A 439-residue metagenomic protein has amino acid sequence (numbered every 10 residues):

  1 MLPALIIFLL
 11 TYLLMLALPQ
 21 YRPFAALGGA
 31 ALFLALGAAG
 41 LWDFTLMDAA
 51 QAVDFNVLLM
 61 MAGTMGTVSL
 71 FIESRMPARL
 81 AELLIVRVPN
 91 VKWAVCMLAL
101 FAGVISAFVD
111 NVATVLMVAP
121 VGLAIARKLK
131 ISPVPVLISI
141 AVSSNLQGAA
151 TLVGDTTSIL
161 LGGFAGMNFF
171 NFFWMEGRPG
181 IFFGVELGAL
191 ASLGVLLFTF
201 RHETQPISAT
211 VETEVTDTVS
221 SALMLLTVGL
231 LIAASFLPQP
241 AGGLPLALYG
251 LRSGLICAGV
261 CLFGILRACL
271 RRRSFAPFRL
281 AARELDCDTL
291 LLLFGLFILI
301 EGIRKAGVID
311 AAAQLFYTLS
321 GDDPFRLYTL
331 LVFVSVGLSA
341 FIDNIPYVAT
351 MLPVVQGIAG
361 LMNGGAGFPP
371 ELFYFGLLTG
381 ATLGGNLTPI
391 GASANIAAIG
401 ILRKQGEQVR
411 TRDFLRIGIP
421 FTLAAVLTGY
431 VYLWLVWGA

Functional and structural regions predicted by a protein language model:
M1-E73, R79, M175-Q314, V409 (+1 more regions): Hydrophobic transmembrane alpha-helices of multi-pass small-molecule transporters
A17, F108-V109, L146, F341-I342 (+1 more regions): Transmembrane helix irregularities
P23, N56, K92-W93, V134 (+5 more regions): Residues that define the loop-to-transmembrane-helix transition and helix capping in multi-pass membrane transporters
M47-V134, T289-G364: Membrane-embedded alpha-helical segments and adjacent helix-loop junctions characteristic of multi-pass solute
L80, A113-A124, L137-I138, T151-M167 (+4 more regions): Re-entrant/interfacial helical elements at transmembrane boundaries that shape and gate the permeation pathway
V91-V104, K130-Q147, F172, G177 (+3 more regions): Alpha-helical transmembrane segments of multi-pass membrane proteins
I125-S221, G365, P369, Y374 (+1 more regions): Membrane-core helix-loop-helix motifs of multi-pass transport proteins
